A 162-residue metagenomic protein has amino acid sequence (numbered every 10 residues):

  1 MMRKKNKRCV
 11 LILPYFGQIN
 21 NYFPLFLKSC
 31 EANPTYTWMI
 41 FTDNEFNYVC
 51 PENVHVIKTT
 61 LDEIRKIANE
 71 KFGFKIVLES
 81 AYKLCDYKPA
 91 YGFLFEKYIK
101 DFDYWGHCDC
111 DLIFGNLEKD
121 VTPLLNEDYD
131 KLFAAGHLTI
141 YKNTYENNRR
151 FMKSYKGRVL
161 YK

Functional and structural regions predicted by a protein language model:
M1-P24: N-proximal low-complexity "stem/linker" segments adjacent to membrane-targeting elements
L11-L13, I40, H107: Structural beta-sheet core signal
F16-I19, N44-N47, L61-I64, L112-F114 (+1 more regions): Short, solvent-exposed loop/turn segments at secondary-structure junctions
F23-P24, V49-P51, N116-V121: A short acidic (Asp/Glu
L27-T37: Short, acidic, metal-binding catalytic loop of nucleotide-sugar glycosyltransferases
D43, N47-Y98: Active-site-proximal specificity loops/subdomain of glycosyltransferases
K88-F133: GT-A fold catalytic core of metal-dependent nucleotide-sugar glycosyltransferases, centered on the diacidic
G115-K162: Conserved catalytic core of nucleotide-sugar-dependent glycosyltransferases
